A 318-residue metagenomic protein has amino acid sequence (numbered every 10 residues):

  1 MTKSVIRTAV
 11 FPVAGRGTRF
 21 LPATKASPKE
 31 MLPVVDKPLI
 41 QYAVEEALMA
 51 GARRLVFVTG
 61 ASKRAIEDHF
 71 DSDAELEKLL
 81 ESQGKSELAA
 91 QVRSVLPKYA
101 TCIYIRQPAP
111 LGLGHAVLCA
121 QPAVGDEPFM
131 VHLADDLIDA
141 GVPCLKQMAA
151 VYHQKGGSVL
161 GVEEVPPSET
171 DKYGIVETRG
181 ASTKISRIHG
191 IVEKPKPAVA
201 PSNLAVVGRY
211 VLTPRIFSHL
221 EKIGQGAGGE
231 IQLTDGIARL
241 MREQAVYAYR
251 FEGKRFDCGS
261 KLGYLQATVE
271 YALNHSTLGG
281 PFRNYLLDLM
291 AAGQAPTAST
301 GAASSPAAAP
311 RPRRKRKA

Functional and structural regions predicted by a protein language model:
T2-S82, P143-Q147: N-terminal glycine-rich phosphate-binding loop and ensuing alpha1 helix
T8, R53-L55, T101, P128 (+3 more regions): Residues at the starts of beta-strands that form the adenosine-phosphate
G15, A61, D136, P143 (+2 more regions): Alpha-helix/helix-capping structural signal
L76-L79, S86-T178, L212-P214, E221-I223: Conserved beta-loop-beta/alpha segment of the NTase-like Rossmann-fold superfamily that binds/positions NTPs
M130, A149-H153, G180-N284: Catalytic-core segments of class I nucleotidyltransferases/pyrophosphorylases that form NMP-activated intermediates
L262-A318: Hydrophobic helical membrane-anchoring modules
